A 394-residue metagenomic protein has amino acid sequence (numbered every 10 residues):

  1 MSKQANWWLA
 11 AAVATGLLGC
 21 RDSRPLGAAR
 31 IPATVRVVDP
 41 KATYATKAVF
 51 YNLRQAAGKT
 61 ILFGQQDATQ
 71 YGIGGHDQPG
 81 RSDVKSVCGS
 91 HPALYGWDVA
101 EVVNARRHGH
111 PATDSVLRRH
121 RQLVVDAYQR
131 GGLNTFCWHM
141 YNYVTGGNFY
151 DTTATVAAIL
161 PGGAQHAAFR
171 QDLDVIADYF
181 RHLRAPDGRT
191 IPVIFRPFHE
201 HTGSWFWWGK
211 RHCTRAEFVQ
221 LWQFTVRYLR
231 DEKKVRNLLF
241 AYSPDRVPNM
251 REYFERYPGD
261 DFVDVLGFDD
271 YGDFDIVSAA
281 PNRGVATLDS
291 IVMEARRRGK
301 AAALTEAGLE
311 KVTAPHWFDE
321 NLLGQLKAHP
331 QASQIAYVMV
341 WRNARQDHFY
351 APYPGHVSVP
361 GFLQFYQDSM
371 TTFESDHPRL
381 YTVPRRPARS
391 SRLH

Functional and structural regions predicted by a protein language model:
L18-G19: C-terminal motif of bacterial Sec signal peptides marking the signal peptidase cleavage site
P25-A93, H110, R379, R385-L393: N-terminal module-boundary/linker segments of secreted carbohydrate-active enzymes
K47-A48, G75-V84, R118-Q122, I176-Y179 (+3 more regions): Alpha-helical scaffolding within the catalytic cores of extracellular/periplasmic polymer-degrading hydrolases
G64, A301-L393: Substrate-binding cleft of secreted/luminal carbohydrate-active enzymes
P79-A105, R121-Q122, Q129-T135: Catalytic domains of carbohydrate-active enzymes, especially glycoside hydrolases
N104-V226, V235: Substrate-binding cleft of extracellular glycoside hydrolase catalytic domains
R196-P197, V226, R230-R251, A301-V312 (+1 more regions): Aromatic-lined carbohydrate-recognition surfaces of secreted/lumenal glycan-active proteins
M250, R256-T313, G361: Glycoside hydrolase catalytic-domain groove-lining segments
